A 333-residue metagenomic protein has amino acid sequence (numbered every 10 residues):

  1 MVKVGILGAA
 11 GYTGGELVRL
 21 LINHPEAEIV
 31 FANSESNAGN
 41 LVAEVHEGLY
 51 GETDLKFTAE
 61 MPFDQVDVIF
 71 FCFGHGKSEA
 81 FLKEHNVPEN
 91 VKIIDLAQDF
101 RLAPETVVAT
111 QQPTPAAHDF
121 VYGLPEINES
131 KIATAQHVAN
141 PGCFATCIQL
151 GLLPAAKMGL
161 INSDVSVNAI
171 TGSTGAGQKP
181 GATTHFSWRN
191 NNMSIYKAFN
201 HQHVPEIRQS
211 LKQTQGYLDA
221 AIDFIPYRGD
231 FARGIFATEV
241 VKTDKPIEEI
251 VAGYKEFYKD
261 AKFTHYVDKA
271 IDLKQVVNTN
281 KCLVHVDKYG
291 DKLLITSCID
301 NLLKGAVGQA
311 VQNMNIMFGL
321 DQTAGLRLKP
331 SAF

Functional and structural regions predicted by a protein language model:
V2-N191, Y196-A198, Y217, H285-Y289 (+1 more regions): N-terminal Rossmann-like NAD(P) cofactor-binding subdomain of oxidoreductases, focused on the glycine-rich
G11, H75-G76, G142, H201 (+3 more regions): Short, surface-exposed acidic/glycine-rich loop or hinge patches that mediate macromolecular interfaces
V18, Q149-A156, V204-R208, K255 (+1 more regions): Predominant activation on well-ordered alpha-helical scaffold segments within soluble catalytic domains
I29, N162-V167, D219-I222, F263-V267 (+1 more regions): A short coil-to-beta-strand element that immediately follows conserved catalytic motifs
I195-F199, Y227, D272-V276: Short Gly/Pro-enriched turn/cap motifs at secondary-structure boundaries
N200-Y266: C-terminal substrate-binding/catalytic lobe of Rossmann-fold NAD(P)-dependent dehydrogenases
A237-F333: C-terminal active-site/capping subdomain that shapes the small-molecule cofactor and substrate pocket of enzyme
